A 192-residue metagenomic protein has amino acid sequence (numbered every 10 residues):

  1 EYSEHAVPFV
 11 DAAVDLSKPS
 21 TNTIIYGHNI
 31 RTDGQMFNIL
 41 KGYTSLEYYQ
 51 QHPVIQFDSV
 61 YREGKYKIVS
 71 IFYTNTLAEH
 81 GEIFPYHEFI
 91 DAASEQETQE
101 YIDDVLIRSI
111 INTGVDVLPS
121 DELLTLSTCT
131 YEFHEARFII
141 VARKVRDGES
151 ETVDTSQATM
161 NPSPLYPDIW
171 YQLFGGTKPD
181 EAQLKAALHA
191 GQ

Functional and structural regions predicted by a protein language model:
E1-Q192: Solvent-exposed, non-transmembrane regions of membrane-associated and secreted proteins
